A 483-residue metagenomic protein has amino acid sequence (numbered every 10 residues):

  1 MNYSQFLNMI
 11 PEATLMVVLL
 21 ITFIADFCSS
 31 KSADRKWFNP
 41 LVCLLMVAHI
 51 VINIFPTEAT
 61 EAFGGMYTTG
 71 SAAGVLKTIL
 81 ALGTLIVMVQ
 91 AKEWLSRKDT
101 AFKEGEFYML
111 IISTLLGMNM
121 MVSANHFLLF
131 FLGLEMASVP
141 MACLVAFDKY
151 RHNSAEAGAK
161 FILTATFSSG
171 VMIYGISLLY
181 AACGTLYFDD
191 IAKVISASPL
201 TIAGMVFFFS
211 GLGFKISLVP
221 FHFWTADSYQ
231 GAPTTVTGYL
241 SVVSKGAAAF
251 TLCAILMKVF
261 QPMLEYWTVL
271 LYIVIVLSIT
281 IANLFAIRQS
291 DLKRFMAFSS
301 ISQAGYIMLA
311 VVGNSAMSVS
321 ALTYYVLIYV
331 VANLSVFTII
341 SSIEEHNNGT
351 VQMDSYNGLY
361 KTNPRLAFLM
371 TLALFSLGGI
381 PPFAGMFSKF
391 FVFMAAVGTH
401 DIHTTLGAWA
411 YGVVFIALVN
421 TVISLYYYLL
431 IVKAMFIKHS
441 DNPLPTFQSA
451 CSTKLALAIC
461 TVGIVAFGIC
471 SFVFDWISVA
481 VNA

Functional and structural regions predicted by a protein language model:
M1-A483: Alpha-helical transmembrane segments of multi-pass membrane proteins predominantly involved in bioenergetics
